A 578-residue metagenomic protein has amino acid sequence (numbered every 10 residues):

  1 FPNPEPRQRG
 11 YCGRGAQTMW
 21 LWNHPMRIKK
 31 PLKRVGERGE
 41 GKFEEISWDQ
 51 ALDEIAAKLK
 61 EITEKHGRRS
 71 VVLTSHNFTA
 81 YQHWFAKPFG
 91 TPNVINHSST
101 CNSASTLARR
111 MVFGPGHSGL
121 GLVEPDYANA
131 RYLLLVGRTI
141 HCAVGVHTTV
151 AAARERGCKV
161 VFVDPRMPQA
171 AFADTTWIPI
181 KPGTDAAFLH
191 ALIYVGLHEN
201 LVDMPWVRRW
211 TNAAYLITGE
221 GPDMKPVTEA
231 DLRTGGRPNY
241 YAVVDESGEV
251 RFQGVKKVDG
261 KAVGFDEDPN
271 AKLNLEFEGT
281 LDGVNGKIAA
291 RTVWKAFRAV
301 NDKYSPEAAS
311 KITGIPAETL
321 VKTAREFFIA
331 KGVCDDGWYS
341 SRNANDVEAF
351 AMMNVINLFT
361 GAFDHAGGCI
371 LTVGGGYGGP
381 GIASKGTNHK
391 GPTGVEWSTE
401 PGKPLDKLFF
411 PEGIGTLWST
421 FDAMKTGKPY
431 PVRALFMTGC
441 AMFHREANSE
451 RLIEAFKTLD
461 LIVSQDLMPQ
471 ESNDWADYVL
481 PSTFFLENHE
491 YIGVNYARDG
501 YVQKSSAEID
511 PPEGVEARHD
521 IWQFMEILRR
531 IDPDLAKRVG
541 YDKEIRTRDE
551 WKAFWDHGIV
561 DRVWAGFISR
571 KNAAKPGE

Functional and structural regions predicted by a protein language model:
F1-P205, R209-F277, G283, A289-A290 (+5 more regions): N-terminal export/assembly segments and adjacent metallocofactor-ligating motifs of anaerobic energy-metabolism
A51-V71, V123-A130, V300, V321-C334 (+1 more regions): Glycine-rich phosphate/diphosphate-binding loops that line cofactor/substrate pockets in enzymes
S70-N77, A308-I315, G337-N345, G375-G378 (+1 more regions): Conserved short loop/turn motifs at secondary-structure junctions
S75-N77, R209-N212, E326-F327, C369-P380 (+1 more regions): A glycine-rich phosphate-binding loop feature that marks nucleotide/adenosyl-phosphate handling sites
H83-C158, F162, A187, D266 (+7 more regions): Extended redox/cofactor-interaction regions of prokaryotic respiratory oxidoreductases
Q169, Q470-S505: Flexible glycine/proline-rich, aromatic-decorated loop/lid segments
A383, E550-E578: Long, low-complexity segments enriched in small/aliphatic residues
D460-L461, L467, S506-M525: Phosphate/diphosphate-binding loops
